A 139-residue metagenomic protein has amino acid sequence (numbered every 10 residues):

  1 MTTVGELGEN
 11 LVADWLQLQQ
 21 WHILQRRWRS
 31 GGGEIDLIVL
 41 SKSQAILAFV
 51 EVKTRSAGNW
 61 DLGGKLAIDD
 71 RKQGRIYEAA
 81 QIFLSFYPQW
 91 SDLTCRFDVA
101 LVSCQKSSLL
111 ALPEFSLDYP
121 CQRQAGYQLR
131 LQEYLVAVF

Functional and structural regions predicted by a protein language model:
M1-W28: Acidic-basic catalytic patches of nuclease active cores, encompassing PD-(D/E)XK and other metal-cofactor nuclease
L16, L37-V39, Q44-G58, I76: Conserved catalytic cores of phosphodiester-cleaving nucleases, focusing on short active-site segments
I23-Q25, F49, F97, Q132: Hydrophobic residues on conserved beta-strands that form the core of alpha/beta folds
Q25-W28, I38, Y87-W90: Short, flexible, glycine/charge-rich loop motifs used to bind or transfer phosphoryl groups or to couple energy/partner
S30-E34: Short acidic/glycine-enriched loop/turn segments that link adjacent beta-strands
T54-Q105: Catalytic cores of nucleic-acid endonucleases
F86-F139: Domain-level recognition of nuclease-like catalytic cores that cleave nucleotide substrates
